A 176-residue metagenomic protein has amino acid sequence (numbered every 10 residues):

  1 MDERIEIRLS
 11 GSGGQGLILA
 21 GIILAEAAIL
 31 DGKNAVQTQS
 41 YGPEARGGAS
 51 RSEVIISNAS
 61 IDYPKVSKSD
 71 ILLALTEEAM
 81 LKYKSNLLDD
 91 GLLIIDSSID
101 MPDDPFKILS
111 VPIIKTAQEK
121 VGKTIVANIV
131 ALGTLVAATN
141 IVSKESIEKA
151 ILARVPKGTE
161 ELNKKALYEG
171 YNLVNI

Functional and structural regions predicted by a protein language model:
M1-I176: Active-site cofactor/cluster-binding pocket
